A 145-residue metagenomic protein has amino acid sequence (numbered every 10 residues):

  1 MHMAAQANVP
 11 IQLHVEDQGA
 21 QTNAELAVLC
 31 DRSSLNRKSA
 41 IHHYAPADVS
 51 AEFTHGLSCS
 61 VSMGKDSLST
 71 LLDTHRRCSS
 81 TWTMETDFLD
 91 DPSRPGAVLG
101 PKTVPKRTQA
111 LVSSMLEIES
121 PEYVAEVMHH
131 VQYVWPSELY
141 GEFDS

Functional and structural regions predicted by a protein language model:
M1, P101-V104: Charged helix-capping and loop-helix junction motifs
M1-A47: Divalent metal-binding pocket/active-site signature
Q6-P10, D31-R37, E52-S60, R76-T81: Glycine-enriched alpha-helix->loop->beta-strand junction motifs that scaffold or abut catalytic
H14, C78-P101: Short acidic/histidine-rich active-site segments
D17-G19, A45-D48, M63-S67, F88-D90: Active-site-proximal loop/turn and secondary-structure-junction residues that shape catalytic pockets, frequently
N23-E25, A51-T54, L71-D73, R94-A97: Short, well-ordered secondary-structure micro-motifs
D66-R76: A short, acidic, amphipathic alpha-helical segment used as a generic capping/interface helix at domain edges
K106-S145: Mid-to-C-terminal alpha-helical segments outside catalytic/metal-binding sites
